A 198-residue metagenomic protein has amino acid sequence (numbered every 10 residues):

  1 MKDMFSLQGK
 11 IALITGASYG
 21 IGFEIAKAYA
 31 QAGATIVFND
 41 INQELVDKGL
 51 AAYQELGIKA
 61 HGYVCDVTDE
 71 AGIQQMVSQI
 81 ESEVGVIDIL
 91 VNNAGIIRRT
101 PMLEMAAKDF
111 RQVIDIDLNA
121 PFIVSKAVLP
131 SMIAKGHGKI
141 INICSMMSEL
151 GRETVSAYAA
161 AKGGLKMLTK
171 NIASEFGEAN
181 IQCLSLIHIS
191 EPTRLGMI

Functional and structural regions predicted by a protein language model:
I11, S18-G20: Conserved glycine-rich cofactor-binding loop
T100-L103, L150-S156, E178-A179: Active-site loop immediately N-terminal to the catalytic Tyr-X3-Lys motif of short-chain dehydrogenase/reductase
P101-M102, D109-I114: Substrate-binding pocket helix/loop in short-chain dehydrogenase/reductase
S125, A161, T169: Active-site helix of classical SDR
P130, S174-E178: Alpha-helical segment proximal to the catalytic Tyr-Lys
S145: Residue(s) in the substrate-gating loop at a strand-loop-helix junction that position the organic substrate next
I187-I198: Single conserved hydrophobic/aromatic residue that forms the stacking wall/gate of nucleotide- or nucleobase-binding
